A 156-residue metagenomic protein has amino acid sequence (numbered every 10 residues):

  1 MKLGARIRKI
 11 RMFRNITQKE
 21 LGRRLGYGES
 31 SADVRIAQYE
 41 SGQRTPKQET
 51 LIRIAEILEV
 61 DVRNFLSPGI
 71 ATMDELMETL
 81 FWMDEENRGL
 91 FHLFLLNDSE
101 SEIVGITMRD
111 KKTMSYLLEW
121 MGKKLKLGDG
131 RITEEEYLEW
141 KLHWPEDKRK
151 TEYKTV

Functional and structural regions predicted by a protein language model:
M1, M12-F13, T45: Short amphipathic helical patch at the helix-1/turn junction of helix-turn-helix
A5-L25: Short basic helix-loop element that most often maps to the first helix and adjoining turn of HTH DNA-binding modules
I7, Q18, D33, Q48-L51: Helix-turn-helix DNA-binding elements, focusing on the entry/boundary residues of the two helices that contact DNA
G26-P46, S67-I70: Recognition helix of helix-turn-helix/homeodomain-like DNA-binding domains that insert into the DNA major groove
E49, E56-R131: Charged, helix-prone or intrinsically disordered regulatory segments positioned adjacent to compact structured domains
E134-L142: Short, charged, amphipathic alpha-helical segments
K148-V156: Short, charge-rich amphipathic alpha-helical segments embedded in non-transmembrane helical bundles/solenoids
